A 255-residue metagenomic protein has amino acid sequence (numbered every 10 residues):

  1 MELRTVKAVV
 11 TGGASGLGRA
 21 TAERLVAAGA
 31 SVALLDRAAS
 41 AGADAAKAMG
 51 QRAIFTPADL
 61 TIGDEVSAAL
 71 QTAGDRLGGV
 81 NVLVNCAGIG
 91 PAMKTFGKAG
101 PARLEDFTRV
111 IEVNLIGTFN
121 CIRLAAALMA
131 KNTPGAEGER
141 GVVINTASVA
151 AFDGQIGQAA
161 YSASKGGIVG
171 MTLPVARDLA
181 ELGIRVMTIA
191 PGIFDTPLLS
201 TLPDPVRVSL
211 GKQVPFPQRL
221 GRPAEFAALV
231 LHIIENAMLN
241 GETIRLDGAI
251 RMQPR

Functional and structural regions predicted by a protein language model:
L3-A33: Canonical Rossmann dinucleotide-binding motif of NAD(H)/NADP(H)-dependent dehydrogenases/reductases, specifically
S67, G90-T108, A127, K131-E137 (+2 more regions): Conserved mid-core segment of classical short-chain dehydrogenase/reductases
I89, G100-N120, I144, I168: Catalytic Tyr-X3-Lys loop
I122, S164, T172: Active-site helix of classical SDR
A127, A176-D178: Alpha-helical segment proximal to the catalytic Tyr-Lys
S148: Residue(s) in the substrate-gating loop at a strand-loop-helix junction that position the organic substrate next
A180, R185, L239-E242: Short, small/polar-rich loop/turn modules that mediate ligand/substrate recognition or access, typified
R222-L246, R251: C-terminal substrate-recognition "lid" of short-chain dehydrogenase/reductases
